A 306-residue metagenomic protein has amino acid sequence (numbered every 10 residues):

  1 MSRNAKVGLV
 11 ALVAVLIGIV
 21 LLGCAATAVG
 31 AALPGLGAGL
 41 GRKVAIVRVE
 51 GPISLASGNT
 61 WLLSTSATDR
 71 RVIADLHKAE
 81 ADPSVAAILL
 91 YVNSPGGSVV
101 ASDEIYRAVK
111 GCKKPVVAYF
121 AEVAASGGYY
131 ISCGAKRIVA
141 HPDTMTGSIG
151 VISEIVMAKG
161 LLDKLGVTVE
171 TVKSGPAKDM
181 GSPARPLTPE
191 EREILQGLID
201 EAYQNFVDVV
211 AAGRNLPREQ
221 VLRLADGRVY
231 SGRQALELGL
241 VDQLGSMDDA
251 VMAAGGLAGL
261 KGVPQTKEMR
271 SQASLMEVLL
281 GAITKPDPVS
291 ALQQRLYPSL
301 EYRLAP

Functional and structural regions predicted by a protein language model:
M1-A118, E122-G127, R137-H141, I152-P306: N-terminal organellar transit peptides
S148: Extracytoplasmic ligand-binding site segments that recognize negatively charged/polar headgroups
